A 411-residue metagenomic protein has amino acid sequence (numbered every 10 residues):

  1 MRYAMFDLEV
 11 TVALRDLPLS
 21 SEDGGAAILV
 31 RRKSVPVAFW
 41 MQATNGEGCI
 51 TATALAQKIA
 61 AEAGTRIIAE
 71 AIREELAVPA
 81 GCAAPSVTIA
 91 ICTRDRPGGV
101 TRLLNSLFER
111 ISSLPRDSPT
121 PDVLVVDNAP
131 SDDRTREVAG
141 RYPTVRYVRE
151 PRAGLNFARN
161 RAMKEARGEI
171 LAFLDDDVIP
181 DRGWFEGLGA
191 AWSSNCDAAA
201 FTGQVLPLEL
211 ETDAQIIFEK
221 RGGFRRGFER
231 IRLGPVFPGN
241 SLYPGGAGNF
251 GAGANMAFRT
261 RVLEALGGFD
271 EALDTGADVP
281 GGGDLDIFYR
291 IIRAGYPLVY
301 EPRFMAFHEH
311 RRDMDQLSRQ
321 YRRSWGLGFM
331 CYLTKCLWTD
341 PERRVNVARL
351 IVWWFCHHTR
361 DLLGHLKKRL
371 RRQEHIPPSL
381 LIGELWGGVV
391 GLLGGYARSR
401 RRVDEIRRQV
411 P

Functional and structural regions predicted by a protein language model:
R96-I111, P115: Short, well-formed alpha-helical segments that are part of the catalytic scaffolds of diverse glycosyltransferases
S106, L124-R136, V178: A conserved acidic beta->alpha catalytic loop
T135-R136, E150-A166: Glycine-rich, basic loop-to-helix element that forms the pyrophosphate-binding segment of sugar-nucleotide handling
L171: Short aromatic/hydrophobic "clamp" motif used to bind/position activated sugar donors
G183-G223: Conserved donor NDP-sugar-binding/catalytic core segment of glycosyltransferases
R221-G248: Short, flexible, basic/aromatic active-site loop/helix in glycosyltransferases
N249-G267, A272-F304: A short, conserved alpha-helix in the catalytic core of glycosyltransferases
Q320-W325, P341-P411: Non-catalytic, C-terminal membrane-associated alpha-helical segments of glycosyltransferases
